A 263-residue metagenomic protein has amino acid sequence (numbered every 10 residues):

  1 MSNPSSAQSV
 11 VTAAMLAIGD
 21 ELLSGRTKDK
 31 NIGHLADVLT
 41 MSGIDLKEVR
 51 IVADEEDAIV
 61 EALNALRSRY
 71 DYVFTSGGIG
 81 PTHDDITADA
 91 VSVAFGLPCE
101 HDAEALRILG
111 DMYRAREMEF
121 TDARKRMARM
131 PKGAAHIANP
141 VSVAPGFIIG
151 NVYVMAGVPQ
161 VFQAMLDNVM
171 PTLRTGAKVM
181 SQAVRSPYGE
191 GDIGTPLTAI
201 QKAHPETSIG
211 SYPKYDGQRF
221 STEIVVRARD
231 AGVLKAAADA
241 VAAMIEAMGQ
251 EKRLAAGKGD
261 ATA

Functional and structural regions predicted by a protein language model:
M1-S9: An N-terminal, well-structured beta->alpha segment
Q8-V49, A53-D54, G232-A236: Glycine-rich phosphate/diphosphate-binding loop of Rossmann-like nucleotide-binding domains
I18-D20, T75-H83, A156-G157, A228-R229: Glycine-rich beta-strand-to-loop/alpha-helix junction loops that act as flexible
G33-I86, S92-V93, R114, T262: N-terminal small/polar loop signature for handling phosphorylated ligands or for N-terminal nucleophile
T40, I44-D45, D54, S68 (+10 more regions): Generic secondary-structure signature for well-ordered alpha-helical cores
A58, N64, D85-G176: Proline/glycine-rich low-complexity loops and linkers
N151-M244: An accessory alpha-helical subdomain
M244-A263: Conserved short beta-strand edge segments in small beta-sheet-based binding/regulatory domains
